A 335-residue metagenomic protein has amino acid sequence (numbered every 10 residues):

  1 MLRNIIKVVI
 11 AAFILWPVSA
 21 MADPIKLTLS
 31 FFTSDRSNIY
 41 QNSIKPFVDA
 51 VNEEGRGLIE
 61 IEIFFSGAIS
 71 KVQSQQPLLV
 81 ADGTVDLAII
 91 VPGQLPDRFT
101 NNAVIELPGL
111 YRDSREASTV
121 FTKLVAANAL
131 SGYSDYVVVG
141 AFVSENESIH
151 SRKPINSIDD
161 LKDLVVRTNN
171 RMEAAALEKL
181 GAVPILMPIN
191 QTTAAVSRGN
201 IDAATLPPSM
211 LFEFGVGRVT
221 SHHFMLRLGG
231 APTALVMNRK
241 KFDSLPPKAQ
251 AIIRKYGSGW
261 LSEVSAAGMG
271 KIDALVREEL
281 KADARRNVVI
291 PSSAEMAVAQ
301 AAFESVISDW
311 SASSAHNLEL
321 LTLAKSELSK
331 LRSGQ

Functional and structural regions predicted by a protein language model:
R3-A11: Sec-dependent signal peptide recognition, specifically the positively charged N-region followed immediately by
I10-I14, G257: Enrichment for repetitive, rod-forming helical segments
I14-L15, E327: Compositionally biased non-globular segments, especially hydrophobic aliphatic-rich helices of signal peptides
P17-S19: N-terminal signal peptide c-region/cleavage motif recognized by signal peptidases
D23-R115, S131-Q335: N-terminal secretory/targeting leader peptides
T119-D135: Hinge/lid segment of periplasmic solute-binding proteins
